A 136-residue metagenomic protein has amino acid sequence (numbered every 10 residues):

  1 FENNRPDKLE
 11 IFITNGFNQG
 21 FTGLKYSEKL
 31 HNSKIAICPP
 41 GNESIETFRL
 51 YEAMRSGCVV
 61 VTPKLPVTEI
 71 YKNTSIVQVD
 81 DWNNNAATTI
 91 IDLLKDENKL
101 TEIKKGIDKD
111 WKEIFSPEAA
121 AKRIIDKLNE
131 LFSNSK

Functional and structural regions predicted by a protein language model:
F1-R55, V59-Q78, E113-L131: Nucleotide-sugar donor-binding catalytic core of glycosyltransferases
F17-Q19, W82-T88: A short acidic, often aromatic-flanked loop/helix-cap motif at beta-alpha or helix-coil junctions that lines enzyme
G41, A86, K104, D108: Catalytic cores of extracellular degradative/oxidative enzymes
K64-V67, T89, G106-I107: Short, surface-exposed, polar/charged, turn-prone segments marking secondary-structure boundaries
I76-N84, L93-E97: Conserved acidic donor-binding segment of nucleotide-sugar-dependent glycosyltransferases
N85-A86, K99, I103, A119-I124: Hydrophobic alpha-helical packing elements
I91-K109: Conserved donor-nucleotide binding/catalytic region of nucleotide-linked donor-dependent transferases
L94-N98, L128-K136: Short, hydrophobic alpha-helical segments
